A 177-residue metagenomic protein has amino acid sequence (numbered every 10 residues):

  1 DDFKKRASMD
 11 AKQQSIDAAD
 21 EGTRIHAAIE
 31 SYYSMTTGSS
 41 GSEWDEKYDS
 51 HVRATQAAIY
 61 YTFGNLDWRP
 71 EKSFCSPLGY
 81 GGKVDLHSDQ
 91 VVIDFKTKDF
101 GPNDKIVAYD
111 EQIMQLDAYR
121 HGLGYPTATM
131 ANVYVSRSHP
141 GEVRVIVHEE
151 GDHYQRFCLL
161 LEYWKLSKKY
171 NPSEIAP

Functional and structural regions predicted by a protein language model:
D1-G81: Metal-dependent nuclease catalytic cores that hydrolyze phosphodiester bonds in DNA/RNA, characterized by
W68-E174: Mg2+/Mn2+-dependent nuclease catalytic core
